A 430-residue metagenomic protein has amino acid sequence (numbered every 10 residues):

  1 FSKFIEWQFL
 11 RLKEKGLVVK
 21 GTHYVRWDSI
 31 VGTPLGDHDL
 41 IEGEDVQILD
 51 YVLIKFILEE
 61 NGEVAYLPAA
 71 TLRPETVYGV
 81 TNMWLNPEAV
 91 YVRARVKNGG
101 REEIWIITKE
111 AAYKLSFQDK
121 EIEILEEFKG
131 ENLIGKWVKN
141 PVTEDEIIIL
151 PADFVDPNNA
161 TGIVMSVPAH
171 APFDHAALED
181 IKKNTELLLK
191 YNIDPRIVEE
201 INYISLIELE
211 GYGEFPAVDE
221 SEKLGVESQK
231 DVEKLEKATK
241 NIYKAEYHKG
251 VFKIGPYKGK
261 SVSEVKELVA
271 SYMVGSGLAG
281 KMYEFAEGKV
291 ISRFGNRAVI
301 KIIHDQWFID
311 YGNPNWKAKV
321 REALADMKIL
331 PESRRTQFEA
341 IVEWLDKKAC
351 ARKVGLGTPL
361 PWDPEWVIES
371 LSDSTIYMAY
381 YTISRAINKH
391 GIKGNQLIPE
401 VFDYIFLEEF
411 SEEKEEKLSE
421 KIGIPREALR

Functional and structural regions predicted by a protein language model:
F1-Y78, W137-K139, D145, N159-P364 (+1 more regions): Residue patterns forming the tRNA-binding/recognition surfaces of aminoacyl-tRNA synthetases and related DALR
V19-D28, Q47, P87-G100, L178 (+1 more regions): Short alpha-helical "patches" and their helix-cap loops
P74-W84, A89-I163: Protease-associated
E75-E88, A94, D174-T185, A379-I387: Short active-site loop/helix that positions an aromatic residue
R95-Y113, N395-I422: Charge-dense polyanion-binding interfaces
K120-D153, R297-V320, F338-K347, Y404-L429: Conserved oxyanion/phosphate-binding beta-strand-loop segments in alpha/beta enzyme cores
K234-I254, F402, F406, F410 (+2 more regions): Low-complexity, serine/threonine/proline-enriched polar segments
Q337-I341, C350-E408, E413, R430: Substrate-binding groove/exosite segments of carbohydrate-active enzymes
